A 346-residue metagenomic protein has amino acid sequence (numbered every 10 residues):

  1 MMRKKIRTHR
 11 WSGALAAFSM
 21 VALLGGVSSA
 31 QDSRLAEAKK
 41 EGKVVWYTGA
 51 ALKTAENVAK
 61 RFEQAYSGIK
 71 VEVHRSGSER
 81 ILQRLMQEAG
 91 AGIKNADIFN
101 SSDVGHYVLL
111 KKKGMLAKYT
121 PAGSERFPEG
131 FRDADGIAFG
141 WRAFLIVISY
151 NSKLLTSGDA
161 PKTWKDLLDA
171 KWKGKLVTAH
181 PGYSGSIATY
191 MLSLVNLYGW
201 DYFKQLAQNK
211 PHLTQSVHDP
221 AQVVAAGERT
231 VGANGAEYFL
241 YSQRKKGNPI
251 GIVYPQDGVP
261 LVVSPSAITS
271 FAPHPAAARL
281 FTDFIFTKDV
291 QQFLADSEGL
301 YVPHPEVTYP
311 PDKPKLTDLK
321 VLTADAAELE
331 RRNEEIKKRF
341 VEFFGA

Functional and structural regions predicted by a protein language model:
S29-V45, E63-Q64, D169-G174: Immediate post-signal peptide segment of exported/extracytoplasmic ligand-binding proteins
T48-A59, V71-A89, K94-E228: Extracytoplasmic ligand-binding site segments that recognize negatively charged/polar headgroups
G105-L109, T230-P249, E298: A ligand-binding cleft/hinge motif common to bilobed small-molecule-binding domains
L116-G123, G136-F139, K165, R244-P260 (+1 more regions): Short beta-strand->loop
E129, F144, K204-A207, L213-T214 (+3 more regions): Periplasmic-binding protein-like
V147-L154, L192, V262-H274, F293-L294: A bilobed periplasmic-binding-protein/Venus flytrap-type ligand-binding module shared by bacterial periplasmic
W172-G182, F284-T308: Periplasmic-binding protein-like
P310-A346: Extracellular/periplasmic bilobal clamshell ligand-binding domains
